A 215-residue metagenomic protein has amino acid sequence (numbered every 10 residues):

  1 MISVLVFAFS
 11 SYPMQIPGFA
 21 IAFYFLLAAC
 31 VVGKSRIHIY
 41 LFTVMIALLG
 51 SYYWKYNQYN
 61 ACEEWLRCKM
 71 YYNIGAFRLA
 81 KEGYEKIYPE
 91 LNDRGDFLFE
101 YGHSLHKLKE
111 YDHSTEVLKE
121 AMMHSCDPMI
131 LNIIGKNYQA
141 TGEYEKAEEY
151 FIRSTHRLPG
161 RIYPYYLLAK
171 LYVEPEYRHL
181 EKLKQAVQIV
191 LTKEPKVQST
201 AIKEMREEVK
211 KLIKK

Functional and structural regions predicted by a protein language model:
M1-I39: Transmembrane alpha-helices of multi-pass inner-membrane enzymes
A47-G75: Hydrophobic alpha-helical transmembrane segments in integral membrane proteins
N73, K107, A140-T141, E174-P175: Register position in tetratricopeptide repeats
F97, I130-L131, P164, T200-I202: TPR alpha-solenoid repeat register
